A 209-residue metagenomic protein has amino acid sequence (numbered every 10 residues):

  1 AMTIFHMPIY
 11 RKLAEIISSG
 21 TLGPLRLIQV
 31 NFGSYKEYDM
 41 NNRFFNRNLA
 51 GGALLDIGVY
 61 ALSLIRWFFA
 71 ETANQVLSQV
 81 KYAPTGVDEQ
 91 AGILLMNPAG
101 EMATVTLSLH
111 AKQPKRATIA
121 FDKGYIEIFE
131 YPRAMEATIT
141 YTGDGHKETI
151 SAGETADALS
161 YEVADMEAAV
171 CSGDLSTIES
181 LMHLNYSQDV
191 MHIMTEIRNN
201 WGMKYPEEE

Functional and structural regions predicted by a protein language model:
F5-V76: Predominantly a Rossmann-like dinucleotide-binding segment in NAD(P)-dependent oxidoreductases
H6, Y10, A61-L62, A134-E136 (+2 more regions): A general structural signal for well-ordered alpha-helical segments in protein cores
P8, K12-I16, S63-L64, G92 (+3 more regions): Alpha-helical elements of Rossmann-like donor-binding domains used by nucleotide-donor carbohydrate transfer enzymes
L49-L55, E148-D157: A short glycine-threonine-serine/GTX helix/turn-capping micro-motif
S63-E136, G153, A164-D174: Contiguous beta-strand/loop segments that form the cofactor/metal-binding neighborhood of enzyme cores
P98, D165-E209: C-terminal helix-rich "cap/oligomerization" subdomain common to oxidoreductases
S151-A164, M182: Active-site loop of classical SDR/Rossmann-like NAD(P)-dependent oxidoreductases, centered on the catalytic Tyr-X3-Lys
